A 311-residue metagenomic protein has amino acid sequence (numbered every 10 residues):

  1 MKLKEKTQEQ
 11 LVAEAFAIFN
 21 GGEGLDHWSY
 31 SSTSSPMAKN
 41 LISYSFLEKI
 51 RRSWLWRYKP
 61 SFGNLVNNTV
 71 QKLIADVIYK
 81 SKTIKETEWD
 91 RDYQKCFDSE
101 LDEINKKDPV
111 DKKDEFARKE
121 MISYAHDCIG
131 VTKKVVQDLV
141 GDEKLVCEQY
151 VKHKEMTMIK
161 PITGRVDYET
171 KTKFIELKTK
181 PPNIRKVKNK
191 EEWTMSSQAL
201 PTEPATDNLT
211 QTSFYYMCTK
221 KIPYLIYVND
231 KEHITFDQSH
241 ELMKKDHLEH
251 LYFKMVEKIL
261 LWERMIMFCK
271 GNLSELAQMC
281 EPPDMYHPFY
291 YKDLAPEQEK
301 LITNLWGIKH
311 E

Functional and structural regions predicted by a protein language model:
M1-R165: Metal-dependent nuclease catalytic cores that hydrolyze phosphodiester bonds in DNA/RNA, characterized by
Y44-K49, T179, K231-F236: Short acidic (Asp/Glu) and glycine-rich catalytic loops that position anionic groups and cofactors
S61, L65, D207-T210, E257: Generic recognition of stable, solvent-exposed alpha-helical segments in well-folded globular domains
L65-N68, T210-C218: Short amphipathic alpha-helical face segments that pack within enzyme cores and frequently flank/anchor catalytic
K72, D76, P181-N183, N229-E232: Short loop/turn segments at secondary-structure transitions that flank enzyme active sites
V146, E169, K173-L177, P223-Y227: A structural signal for short, well-ordered beta-strand segments and their strand-loop junctions that often border
V151-Q211: Non-catalytic protein-protein interaction segments used by genome-maintenance enzymes to assemble and couple activities
P204, M217-E311: Metal-dependent nuclease catalytic regions and adjoining charged, substrate-binding loops involved in nucleic-acid end
